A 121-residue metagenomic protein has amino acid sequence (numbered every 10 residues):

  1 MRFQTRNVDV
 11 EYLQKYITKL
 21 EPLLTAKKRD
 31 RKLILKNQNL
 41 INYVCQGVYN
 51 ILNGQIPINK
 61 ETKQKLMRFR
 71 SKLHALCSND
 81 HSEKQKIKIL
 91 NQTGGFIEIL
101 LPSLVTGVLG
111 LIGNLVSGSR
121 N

Functional and structural regions predicted by a protein language model:
M1-L90: Terminal export/targeting leaders at protein ends
K86-K88, G118-N121: Non-transmembrane, aqueous-exposed alpha-helical and coiled segments at domain scale
T93-G95: Glycine-biased, low-complexity coil/linker segments
L100-V116: Membrane-active amphipathic alpha-helices enriched in small hydrophobic residues
